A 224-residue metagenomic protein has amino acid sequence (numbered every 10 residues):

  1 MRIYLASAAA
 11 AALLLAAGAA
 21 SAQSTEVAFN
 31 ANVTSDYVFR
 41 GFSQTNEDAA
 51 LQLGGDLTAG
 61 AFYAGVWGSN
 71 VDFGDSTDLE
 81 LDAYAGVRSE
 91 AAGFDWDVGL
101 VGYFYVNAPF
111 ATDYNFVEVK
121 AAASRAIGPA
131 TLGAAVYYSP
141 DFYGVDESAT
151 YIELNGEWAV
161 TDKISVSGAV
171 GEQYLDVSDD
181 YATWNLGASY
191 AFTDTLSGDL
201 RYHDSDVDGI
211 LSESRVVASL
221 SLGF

Functional and structural regions predicted by a protein language model:
M1-E26: Cleavable N-terminal export/targeting peptides
A22-D72, K163: Short glycine/proline- and aromatic-enriched beta-strand/turn motifs that initiate or cap beta-hairpins
T25, E47-L51, T77-L81, F94 (+4 more regions): Residues that define the transmembrane beta-barrel architecture of outer-membrane proteins
V27, A61-V66, A92-V98, G128-A134 (+3 more regions): Repeated loop/turn-to-beta-strand initiation elements of outer-membrane beta-barrel proteins
V33-F39, A59-A61, G68-D72, S89-A91 (+6 more regions): Transmembrane beta-strands of outer-membrane beta-barrel pores
S43, F62-A91, W96-D113: Surface-exposed loop and membrane-interface regions of Gram-negative outer-membrane beta-barrel proteins
G54-D56, Y84-G86, K120-S124, E153-A159 (+2 more regions): Outer-membrane beta-barrel architecture
L186-D194, I210-F224: Outer-membrane beta-barrel "beta-signal"
